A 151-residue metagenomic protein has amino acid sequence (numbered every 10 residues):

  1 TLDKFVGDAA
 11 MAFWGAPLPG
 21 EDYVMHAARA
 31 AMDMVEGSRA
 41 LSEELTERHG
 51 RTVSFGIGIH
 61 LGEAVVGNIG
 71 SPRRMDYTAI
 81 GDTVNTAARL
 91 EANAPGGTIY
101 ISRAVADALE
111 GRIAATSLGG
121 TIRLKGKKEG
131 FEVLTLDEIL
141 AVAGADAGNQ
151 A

Functional and structural regions predicted by a protein language model:
T1-G20: Conserved helix-loop-beta segment at the catalytic/binding core of cyclic-nucleotide signaling proteins
T1-V6, T46-E47, R51, A145-Q150: Juxtacatalytic helix/coil linker segments that couple regulatory or sensory modules to the catalytic cores
V6-G7, E47-G58, I99-V105: Acidic/histidine metal-binding catalytic segments
W14-L18, V65-G70: Active-site loop/short helix in cyclic nucleotide turnover domains
A16-I57, L61, D82-E91: Alpha-helical scaffold within the catalytic cores of cyclic-nucleotide enzymes
E21-D22, E47, G67-I69, T78 (+2 more regions): Extended hydrophobic-aromatic, low-complexity segments
A64-V66, N93-A151: Cytosolic regulatory/linker segments at or just downstream of nucleotide-handling modules in signal-transduction
